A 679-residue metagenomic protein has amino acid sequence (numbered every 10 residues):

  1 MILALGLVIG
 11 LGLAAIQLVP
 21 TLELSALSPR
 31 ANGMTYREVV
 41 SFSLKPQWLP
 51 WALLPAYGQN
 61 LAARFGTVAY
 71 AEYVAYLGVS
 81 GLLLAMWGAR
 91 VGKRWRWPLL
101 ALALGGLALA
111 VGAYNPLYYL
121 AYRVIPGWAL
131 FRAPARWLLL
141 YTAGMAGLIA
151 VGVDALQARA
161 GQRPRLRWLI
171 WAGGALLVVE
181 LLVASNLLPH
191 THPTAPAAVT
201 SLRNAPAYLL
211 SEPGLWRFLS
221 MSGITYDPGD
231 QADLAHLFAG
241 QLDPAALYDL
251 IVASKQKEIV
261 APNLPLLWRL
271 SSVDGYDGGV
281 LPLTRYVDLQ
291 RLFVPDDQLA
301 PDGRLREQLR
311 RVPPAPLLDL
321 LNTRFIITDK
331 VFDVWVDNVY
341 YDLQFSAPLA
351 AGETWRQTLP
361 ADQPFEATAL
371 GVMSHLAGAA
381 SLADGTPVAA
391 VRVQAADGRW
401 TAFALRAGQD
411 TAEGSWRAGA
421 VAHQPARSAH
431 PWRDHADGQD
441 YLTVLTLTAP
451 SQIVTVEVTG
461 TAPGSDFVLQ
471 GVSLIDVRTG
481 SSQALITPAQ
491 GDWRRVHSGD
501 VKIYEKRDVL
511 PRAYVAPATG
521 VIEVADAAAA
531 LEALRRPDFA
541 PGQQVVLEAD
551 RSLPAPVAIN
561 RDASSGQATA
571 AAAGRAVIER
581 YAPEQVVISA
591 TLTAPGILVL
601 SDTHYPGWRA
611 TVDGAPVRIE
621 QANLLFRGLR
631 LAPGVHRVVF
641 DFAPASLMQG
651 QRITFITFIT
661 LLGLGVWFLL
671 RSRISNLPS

Functional and structural regions predicted by a protein language model:
M1, R90-K93, T142-I170, V666-S679: Membrane-interface junctions at the ends of membrane-embedded or membrane-associated helices
M1-L22, L100-G105, W171-L176: Hydrophobic alpha-helical membrane-interfacial segments at the cytosolic entry of transmembrane helices
I2-G6, W97-L102, L138, T142 (+3 more regions): Alpha-helical transmembrane segments of integral membrane proteins
G6-G88, L130, A197, A207 (+4 more regions): Periplasmic/ER-lumenal interhelical loops and adjacent helix-loop junctions in multi-pass membrane proteins
V74, L84-L117, G161-R167, R673 (+1 more regions): Membrane-interface helix-loop-helix junctions at transmembrane boundaries of multi-pass membrane enzymes, predominantly
L83, A108, R494-R495, Y504-P511 (+2 more regions): Active-site-proximal, structured, solvent-exposed surfaces of multi-pass membrane proteins that position macromolecular
R123-A155: Hydrophobic/aromatic-rich transmembrane helices and adjacent perimembrane loops
A175, E180-A396, T401-F403, A407 (+3 more regions): Extracytoplasmic
